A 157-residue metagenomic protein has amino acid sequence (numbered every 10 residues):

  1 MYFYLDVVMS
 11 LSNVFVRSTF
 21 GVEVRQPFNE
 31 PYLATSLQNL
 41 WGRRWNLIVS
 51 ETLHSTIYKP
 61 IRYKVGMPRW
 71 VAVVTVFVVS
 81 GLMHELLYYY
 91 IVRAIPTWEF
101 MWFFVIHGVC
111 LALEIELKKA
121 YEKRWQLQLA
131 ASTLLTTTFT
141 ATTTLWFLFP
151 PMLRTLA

Functional and structural regions predicted by a protein language model:
L5, N13-Y89, Y121-A157: Membrane-interfacial catalytic/cofactor-binding modules of polytopic membrane enzymes
Y88-E99: Interfacial helix-loop-helix junctions of multi-pass membrane proteins
F100-H107: Hydrophobic core segments of alpha-helical transmembrane domains in multi-pass membrane proteins
G108-A120: Transmembrane alpha-helical segments of integral membrane proteins
